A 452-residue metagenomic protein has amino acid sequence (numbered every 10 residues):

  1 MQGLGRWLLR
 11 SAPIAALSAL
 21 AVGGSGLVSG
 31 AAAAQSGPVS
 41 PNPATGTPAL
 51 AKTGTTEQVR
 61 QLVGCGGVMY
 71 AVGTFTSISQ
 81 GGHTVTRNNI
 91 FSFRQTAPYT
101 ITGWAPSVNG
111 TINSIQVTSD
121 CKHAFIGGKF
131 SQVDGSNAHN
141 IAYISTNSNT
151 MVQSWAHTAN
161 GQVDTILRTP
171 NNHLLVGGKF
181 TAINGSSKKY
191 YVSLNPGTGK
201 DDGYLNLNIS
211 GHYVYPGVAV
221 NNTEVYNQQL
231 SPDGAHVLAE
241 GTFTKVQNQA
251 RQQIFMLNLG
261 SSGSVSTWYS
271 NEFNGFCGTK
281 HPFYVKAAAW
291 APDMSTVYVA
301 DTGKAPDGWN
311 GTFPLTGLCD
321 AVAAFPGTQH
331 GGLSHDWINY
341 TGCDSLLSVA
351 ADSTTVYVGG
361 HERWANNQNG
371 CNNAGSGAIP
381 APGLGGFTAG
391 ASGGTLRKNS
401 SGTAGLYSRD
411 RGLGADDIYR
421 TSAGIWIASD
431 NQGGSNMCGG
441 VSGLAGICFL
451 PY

Functional and structural regions predicted by a protein language model:
L4-A12, G23-G24, G30-Y452: Extracytoplasmic surface signature
P13-S18: Hydrophobic helical h-region of N-terminal Sec-dependent signal peptides in bacterial secretory/periplasmic proteins
